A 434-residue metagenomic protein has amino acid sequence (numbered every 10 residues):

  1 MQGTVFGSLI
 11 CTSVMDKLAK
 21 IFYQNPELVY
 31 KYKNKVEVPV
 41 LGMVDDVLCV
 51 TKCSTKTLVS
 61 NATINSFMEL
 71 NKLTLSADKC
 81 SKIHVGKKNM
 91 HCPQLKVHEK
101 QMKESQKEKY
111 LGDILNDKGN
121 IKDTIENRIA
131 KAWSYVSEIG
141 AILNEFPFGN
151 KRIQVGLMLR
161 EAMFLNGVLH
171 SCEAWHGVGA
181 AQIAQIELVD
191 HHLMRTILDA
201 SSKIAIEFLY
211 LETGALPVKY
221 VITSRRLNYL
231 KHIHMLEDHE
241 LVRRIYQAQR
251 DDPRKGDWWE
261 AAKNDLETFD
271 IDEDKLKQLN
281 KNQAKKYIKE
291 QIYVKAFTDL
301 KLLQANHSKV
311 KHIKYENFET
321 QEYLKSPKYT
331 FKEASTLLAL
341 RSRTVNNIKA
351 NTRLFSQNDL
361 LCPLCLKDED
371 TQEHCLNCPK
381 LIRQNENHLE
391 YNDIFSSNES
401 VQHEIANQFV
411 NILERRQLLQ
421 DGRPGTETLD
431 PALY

Functional and structural regions predicted by a protein language model:
M1-L28: Conserved pre-motif C helix in the palm subdomain of viral-like polymerases
G3, M15-L18, D45, M68 (+10 more regions): Mobile genetic element proteins and their domesticated derivatives, centered on retroelements and DNA transposons
Q24-V38, N144-R152, T352-L354: Short helix/loop segment immediately N-terminal to the Walker
V38-E69, G86-K87, D117-I121, G177: Catalytic palm subdomain of template-directed nucleic-acid polymerases, centered on the conserved carboxylate motif
T74-K107, N127: Short, conserved micro-motifs composed of acidic
E99-H176, H232, H239-E240: Basic, alpha-helical interaction scaffolds
I142, F146, L303-Y434: Family-specific functional microsites
Q185, V189-R341: Acidic catalytic cores of enzymes that act on phosphate-bearing nucleotides/polynucleotides
